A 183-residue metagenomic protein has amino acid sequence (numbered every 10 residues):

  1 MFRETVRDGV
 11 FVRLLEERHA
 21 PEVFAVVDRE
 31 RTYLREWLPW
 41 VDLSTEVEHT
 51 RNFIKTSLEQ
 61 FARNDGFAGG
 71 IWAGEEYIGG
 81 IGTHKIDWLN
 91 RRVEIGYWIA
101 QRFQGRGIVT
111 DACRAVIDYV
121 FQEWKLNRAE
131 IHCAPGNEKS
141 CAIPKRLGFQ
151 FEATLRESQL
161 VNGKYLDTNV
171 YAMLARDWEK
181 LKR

Functional and structural regions predicted by a protein language model:
M1-E22, V26-Y33, A68-R183: Acyl-donor (CoA/ACP) binding surface of acyl/acetyltransferases
D28-R31, D42, L58: Residue-level detector of secondary-structure transition/capping positions
R35-K55: Conserved GNAT-fold acetyl-CoA-binding loop/helix
W37, V41, N64-A68, N127: Short, polar/charged, Gly/Pro-enriched helix-capping and turn/loop motifs at alpha-helix termini and inter-helix linkers
T45-E46, F61, W178: A short hydrophobic/aromatic micro-motif that marks alpha-helical segments and, especially, helix-coil
E59-N64, F149: Short loop/turn motifs at secondary-structure junctions and domain boundaries
